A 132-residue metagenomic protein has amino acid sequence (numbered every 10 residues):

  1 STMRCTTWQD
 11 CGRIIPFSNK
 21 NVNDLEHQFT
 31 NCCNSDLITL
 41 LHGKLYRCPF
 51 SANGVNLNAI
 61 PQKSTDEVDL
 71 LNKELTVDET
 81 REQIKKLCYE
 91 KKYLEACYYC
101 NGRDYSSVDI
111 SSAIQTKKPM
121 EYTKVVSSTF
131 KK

Functional and structural regions predicted by a protein language model:
S1-N58: Classical nucleotidyltransferase
C5-W8, A52-S106: C-terminal accessory region of radical SAM enzymes
R13-P16, N34, Q62, Y89-E90 (+2 more regions): Generic surface-pattern signal
I14-I15, I38, I60, I84 (+3 more regions): Weak global preference for isoleucine
F17-N21, L57-N58, T65-V68, T116-M120: Short, low-complexity, polar/charged sequence segments that are solvent-exposed and flexible
N21, C48, T76-T80, Q115-K117 (+1 more regions): Alpha-helix initiation/capping motif
C100-K132: Radical SAM enzyme core and accessory elements
